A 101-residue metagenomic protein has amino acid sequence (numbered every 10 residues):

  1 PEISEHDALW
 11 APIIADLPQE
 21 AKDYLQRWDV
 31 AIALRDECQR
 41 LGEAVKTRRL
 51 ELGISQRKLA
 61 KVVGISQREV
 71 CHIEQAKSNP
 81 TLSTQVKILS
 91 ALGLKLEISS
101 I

Functional and structural regions predicted by a protein language model:
P1-R40: N-terminal flexible/basic segments that precede or flank functional cores
Q39, L50-E51: Short amphipathic helical patch at the helix-1/turn junction of helix-turn-helix
V45, Q56, Q67, L82-Q85: Helix-turn-helix DNA-binding elements, focusing on the entry/boundary residues of the two helices that contact DNA
R49, A60, L89: The alpha-helix within a helix-turn-helix
G53-C71: Short alpha-helical DNA-recognition segment
T81-S99: DNA major-groove recognition helix of helix-turn-helix/homeodomain DNA-binding modules
